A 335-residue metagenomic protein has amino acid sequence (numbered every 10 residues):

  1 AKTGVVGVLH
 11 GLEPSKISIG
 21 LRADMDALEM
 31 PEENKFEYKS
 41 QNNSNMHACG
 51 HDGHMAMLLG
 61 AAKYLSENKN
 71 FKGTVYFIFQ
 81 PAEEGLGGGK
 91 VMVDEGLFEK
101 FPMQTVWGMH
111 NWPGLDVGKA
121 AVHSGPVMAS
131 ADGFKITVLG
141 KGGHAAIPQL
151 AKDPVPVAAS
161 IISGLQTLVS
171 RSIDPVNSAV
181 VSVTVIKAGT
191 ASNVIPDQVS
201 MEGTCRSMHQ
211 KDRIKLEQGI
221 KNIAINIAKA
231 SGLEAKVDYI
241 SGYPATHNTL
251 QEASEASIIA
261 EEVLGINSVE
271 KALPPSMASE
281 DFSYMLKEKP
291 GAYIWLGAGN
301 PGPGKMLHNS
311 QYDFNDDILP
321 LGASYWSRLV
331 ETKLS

Functional and structural regions predicted by a protein language model:
A1-S15: A non-catalytic alpha/beta surface segment that caps or lines the substrate-entry region of metallo-dependent hydrolase
V5-V6, L28-M30, N34-M46, G53 (+2 more regions): Histidine/acidic-residue-rich, glycine-tolerant segments that coordinate divalent metal ions
G7, L21, H51, F77 (+7 more regions): Divalent metal-coordination and catalytic microenvironments
R22, F134-I136, Y293-A298: Non-cysteine beta-strand/loop elements that form the S-adenosyl-L-methionine
A48-Y64: Active-site alpha-helical elements of protease catalytic centers
G60-K69, L286-E288: Alpha-helix C-terminal capping segments
P156-S335: Metal-dependent amide/peptide-bond hydrolase catalytic core, centered on the "pita-bread" metallohydrolase fold
